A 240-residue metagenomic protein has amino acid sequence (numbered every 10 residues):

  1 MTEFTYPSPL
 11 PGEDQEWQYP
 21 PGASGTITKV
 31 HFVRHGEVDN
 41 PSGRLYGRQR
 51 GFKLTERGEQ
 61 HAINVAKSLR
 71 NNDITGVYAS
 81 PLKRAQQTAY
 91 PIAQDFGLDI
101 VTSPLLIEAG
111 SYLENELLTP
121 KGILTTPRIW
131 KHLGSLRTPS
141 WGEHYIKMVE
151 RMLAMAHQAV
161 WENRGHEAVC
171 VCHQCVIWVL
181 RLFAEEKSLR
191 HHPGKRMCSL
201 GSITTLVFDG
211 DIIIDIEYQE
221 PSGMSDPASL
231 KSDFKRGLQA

Functional and structural regions predicted by a protein language model:
M1-T28, L98-T102, E108-K121, H166 (+1 more regions): Acidic, low-complexity terminal tails and accessory targeting/binding regions of phosphate-metabolizing enzymes
T2-I100, V149: Active-site-proximal alpha-helix that buttresses catalytic centers in soluble enzyme cores
V30, H166-C175: Generic beta-sheet signal
V38, V176-I177: Short active-site segment of divalent metal-dependent hydrolases/proteases that encodes the spacing between
N71-D73, A159-H166: Glycine-rich phosphate-binding loop signature in dinucleotide/nucleotide-binding domains
S80-L82, L105, M152, V171-C175: Short, well-ordered beta-to-alpha junction loops that form the rim of enzyme active sites and present histidine/acidic
P91, V179-F183: Active-site signature of alpha/beta-hydrolase-fold catalytic machinery across serine- and Asp/Cys-nucleophile hydrolases
T126-K147, Q239: Short glycine/proline- and acidic residue-enriched helix-loop micro-motifs that form flexible lids or anion-recognition
